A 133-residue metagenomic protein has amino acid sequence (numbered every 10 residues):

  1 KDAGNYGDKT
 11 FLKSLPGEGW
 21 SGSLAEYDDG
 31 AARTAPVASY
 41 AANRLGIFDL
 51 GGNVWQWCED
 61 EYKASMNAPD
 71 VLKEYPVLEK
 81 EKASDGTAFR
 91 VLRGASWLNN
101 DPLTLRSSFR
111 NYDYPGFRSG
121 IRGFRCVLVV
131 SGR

Functional and structural regions predicted by a protein language model:
K1-N111, G120: Functional-site microenvironments in short loops/helix caps that host divalent-cation chemistry
S119-R133: Short, structured beta-strand segments at or near domain termini in extracellular proteins/domains
